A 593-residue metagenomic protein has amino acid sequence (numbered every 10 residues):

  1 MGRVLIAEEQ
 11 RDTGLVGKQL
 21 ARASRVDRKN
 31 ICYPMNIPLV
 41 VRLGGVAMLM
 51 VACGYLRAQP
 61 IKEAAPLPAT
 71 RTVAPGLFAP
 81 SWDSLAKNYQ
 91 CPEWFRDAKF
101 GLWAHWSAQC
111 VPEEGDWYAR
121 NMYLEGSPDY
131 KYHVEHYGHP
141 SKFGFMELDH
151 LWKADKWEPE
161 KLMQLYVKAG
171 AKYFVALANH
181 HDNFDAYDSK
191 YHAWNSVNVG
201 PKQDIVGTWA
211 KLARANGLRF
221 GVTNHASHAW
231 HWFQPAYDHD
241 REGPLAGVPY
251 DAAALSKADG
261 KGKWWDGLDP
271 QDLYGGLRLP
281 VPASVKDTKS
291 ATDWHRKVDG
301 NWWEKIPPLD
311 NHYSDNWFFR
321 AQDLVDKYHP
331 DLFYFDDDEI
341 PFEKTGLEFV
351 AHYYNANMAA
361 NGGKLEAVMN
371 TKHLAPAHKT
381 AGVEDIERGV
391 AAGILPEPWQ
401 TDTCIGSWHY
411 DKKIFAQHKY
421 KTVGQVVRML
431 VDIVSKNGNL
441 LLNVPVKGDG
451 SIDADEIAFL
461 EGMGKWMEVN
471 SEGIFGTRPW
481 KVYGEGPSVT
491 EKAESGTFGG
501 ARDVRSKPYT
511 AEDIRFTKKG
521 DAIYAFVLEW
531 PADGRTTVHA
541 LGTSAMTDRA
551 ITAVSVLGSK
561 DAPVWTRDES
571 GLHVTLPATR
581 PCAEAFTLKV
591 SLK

Functional and structural regions predicted by a protein language model:
V4-I6: Low-complexity, glycine/proline/serine-enriched flexible coil segments that act as short hinges or interruptions within
E8-Q10, G14, R22-R25, P34: Short, low-complexity, charge-dense intrinsically disordered segments
Q19-A21, K29, C53: Periodic, rod-like helical contexts
A23, K29-G45: Bacterial N-terminal signal peptides that target proteins for export
G44-A52: Bacterial N-terminal signal peptides
Y55-R57: Sec/Tat signal peptide C-region and signal peptidase I cleavage site
Q59-K593: Mature catalytic domains of secreted/periplasmic carbohydrate-active enzymes
